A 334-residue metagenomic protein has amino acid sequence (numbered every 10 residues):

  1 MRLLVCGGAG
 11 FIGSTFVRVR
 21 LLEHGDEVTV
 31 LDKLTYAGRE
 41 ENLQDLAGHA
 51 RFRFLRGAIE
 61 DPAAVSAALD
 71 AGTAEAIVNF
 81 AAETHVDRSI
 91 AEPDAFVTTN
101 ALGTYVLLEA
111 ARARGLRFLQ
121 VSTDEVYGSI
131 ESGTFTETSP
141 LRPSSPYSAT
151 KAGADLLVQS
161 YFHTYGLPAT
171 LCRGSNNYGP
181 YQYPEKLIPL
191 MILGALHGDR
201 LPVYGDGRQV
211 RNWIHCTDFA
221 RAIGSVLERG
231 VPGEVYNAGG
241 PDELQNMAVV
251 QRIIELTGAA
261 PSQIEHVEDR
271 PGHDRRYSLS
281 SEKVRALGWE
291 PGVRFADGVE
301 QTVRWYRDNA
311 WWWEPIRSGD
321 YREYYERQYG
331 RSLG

Functional and structural regions predicted by a protein language model:
M1-N177, Q301, N309, P315-G334: N-terminal Rossmann-like NAD(P)+-binding domain of SDR-like oxidoreductases, especially those catalyzing
I12, A37-G38, A63, Q182 (+2 more regions): Residues that form or flank phosphate/diphosphate-binding pockets in enzymes that use nucleotide phosphates
L34, Y147, N176-G179, Q209-V210 (+2 more regions): Short histidine/acidic/glycine/proline-rich micro-motifs that form metal- and phosphate-coordinating active-site loops
G57, P189, A195-G334: C-terminal substrate-binding subdomain of Rossmann-fold SDR/epimerase-dehydratase oxidoreductases
P93, C172, P184-E185, G230-P232: Active-site loop immediately N-terminal to the catalytic Tyr-X3-Lys motif of short-chain dehydrogenase/reductase
S129-E131, P180-Q182, K186, K283: Short beta-loop-alpha junction of Rossmann-like oxidoreductase domains
P143-T150, G174, P180, P184-I188 (+1 more regions): The catalytic Tyr-centered alpha-helix of NAD(P)H-dependent dehydrogenases
G153, L157-Y161, M191, V249 (+1 more regions): Hydrophobic alpha-helix immediately C-terminal to the catalytic Tyr-X-X-X-Lys motif of short-chain
